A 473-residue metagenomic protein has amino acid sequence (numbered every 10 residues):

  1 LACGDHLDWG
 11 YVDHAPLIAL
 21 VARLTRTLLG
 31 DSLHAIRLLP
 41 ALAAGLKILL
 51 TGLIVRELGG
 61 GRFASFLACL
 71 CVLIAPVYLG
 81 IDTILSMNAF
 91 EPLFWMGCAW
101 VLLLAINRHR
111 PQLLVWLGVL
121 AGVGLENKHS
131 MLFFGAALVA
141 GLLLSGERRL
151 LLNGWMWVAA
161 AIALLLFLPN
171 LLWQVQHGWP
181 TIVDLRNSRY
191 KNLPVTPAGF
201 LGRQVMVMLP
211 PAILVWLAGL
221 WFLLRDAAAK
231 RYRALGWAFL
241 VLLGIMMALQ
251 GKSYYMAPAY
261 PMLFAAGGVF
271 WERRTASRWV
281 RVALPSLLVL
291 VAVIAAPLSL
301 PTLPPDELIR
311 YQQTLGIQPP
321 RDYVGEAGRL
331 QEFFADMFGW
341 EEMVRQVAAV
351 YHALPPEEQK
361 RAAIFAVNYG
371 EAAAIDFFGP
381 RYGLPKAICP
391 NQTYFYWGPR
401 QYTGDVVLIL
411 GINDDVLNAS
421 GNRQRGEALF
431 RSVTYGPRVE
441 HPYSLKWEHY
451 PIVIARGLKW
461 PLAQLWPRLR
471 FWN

Functional and structural regions predicted by a protein language model:
L1, W9-T25, G30-A35: Extracytoplasmic catalytic/substrate-binding loops of multi-pass membrane glycan-assembly enzymes
L38-G59, G97, V101: Transmembrane-helix motifs of polytopic, lipid-linked glycan transferases
R56-G59, C98-L114, R148, G219-A227: Membrane-interface transmembrane helices that cradle and orient dolichyl/undecaprenyl
A68-P76, A121, L125, V139: Short helix- or helix-capping micro-motifs that position conserved polar/aromatic residues at function-defining sites
C71, F90-N107, L113-A121, A266: Specific aromatic-rich, kink-prone transmembrane helix
V77, T83-E91: Short acidic/glycine- and proline-prone juxtamembrane loop motifs at membrane-interface regions of multi-pass membrane
L132-Y232, M246, A296-E307, F334: Transmembrane-lumen/periplasm boundary regions of multi-pass, lipid-linked membrane glycan transferases
E342-P355, K386-N473: Aromatic/acidic, Gly/Pro-rich catalytic loop(s) in extracytoplasmic/lumenal soluble domains of multi-pass membrane
